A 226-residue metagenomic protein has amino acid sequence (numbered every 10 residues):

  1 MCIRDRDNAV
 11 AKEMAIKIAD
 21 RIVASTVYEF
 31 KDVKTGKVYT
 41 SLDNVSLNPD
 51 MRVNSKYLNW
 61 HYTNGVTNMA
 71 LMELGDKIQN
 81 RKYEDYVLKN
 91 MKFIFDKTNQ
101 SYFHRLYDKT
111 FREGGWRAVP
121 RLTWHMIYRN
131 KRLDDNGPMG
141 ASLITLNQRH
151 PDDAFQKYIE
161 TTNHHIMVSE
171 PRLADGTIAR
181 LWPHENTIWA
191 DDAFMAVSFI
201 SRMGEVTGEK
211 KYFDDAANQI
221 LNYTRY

Functional and structural regions predicted by a protein language model:
R4-D7, G65-R81, P138-D152, M195-E209: Well-ordered alpha-helical scaffold segments within catalytic/enzyme domains
R4-V119, D153-T161, S169, L173-A174: Low-complexity, Ser/Thr/Pro/Gly-enriched N-terminal "stalk/linker" regions
A19, L71, L143, N163 (+1 more regions): Extracytoplasmic/secreted envelope proteins and their assembly/folding machinery, especially bacterial periplasmic
P49-Y57, R121-R129, A179-E185: A short, mixed-charge helix-start or loop-turn motif at secondary-structure junctions
H125-M126, N130, D134-G137, S142: Membrane helical hairpin/interfacial module
Q156, E160, H165-Y226: Aromatic- and glycine-enriched pocket-lining scaffold segments that form the walls of small-molecule binding clefts
